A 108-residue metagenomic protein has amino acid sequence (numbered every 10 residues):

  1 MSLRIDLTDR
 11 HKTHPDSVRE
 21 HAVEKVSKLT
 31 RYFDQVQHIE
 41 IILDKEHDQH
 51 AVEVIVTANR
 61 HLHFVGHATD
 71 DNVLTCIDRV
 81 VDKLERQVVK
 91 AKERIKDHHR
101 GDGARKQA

Functional and structural regions predicted by a protein language model:
M1-A108: N-terminal, polar/charged subdomain of small-to-medium soluble alpha/beta proteins
